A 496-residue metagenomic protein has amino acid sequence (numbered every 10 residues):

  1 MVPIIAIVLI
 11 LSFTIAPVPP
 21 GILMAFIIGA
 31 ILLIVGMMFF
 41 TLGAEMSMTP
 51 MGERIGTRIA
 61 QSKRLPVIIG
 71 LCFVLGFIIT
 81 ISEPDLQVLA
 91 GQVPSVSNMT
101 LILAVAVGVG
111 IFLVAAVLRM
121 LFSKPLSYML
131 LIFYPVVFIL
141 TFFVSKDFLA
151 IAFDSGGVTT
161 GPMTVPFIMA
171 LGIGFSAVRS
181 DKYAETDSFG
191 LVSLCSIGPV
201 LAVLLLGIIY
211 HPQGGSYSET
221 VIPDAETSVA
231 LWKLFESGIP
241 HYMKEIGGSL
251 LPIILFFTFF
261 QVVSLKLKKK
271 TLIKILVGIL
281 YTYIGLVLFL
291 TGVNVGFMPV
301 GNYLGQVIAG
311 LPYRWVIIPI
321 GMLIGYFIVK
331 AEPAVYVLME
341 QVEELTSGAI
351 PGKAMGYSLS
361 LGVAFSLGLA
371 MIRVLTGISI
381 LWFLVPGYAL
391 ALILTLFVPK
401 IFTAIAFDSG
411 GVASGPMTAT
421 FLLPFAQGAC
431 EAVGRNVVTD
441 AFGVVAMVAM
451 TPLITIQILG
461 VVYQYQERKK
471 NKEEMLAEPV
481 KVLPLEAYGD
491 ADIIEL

Functional and structural regions predicted by a protein language model:
M1, G52-P66, S180-A184, S188 (+6 more regions): Intrinsically disordered, low-complexity non-transmembrane regions of multi-pass membrane transporters
M1, M24-A30, R58-V67, L126-L131 (+3 more regions): Alpha-helical transmembrane segments and their helix-start/interface "positive-inside/aromatic belt" motifs in integral
V2-T14, G29-F39, L71-I78, G108-R119 (+10 more regions): Hydrophobic core segments of alpha-helical transmembrane domains in multi-pass membrane transport and ion-translocation
I10-M24, A44-G52, I78-V93, F112-S123 (+11 more regions): Transmembrane helix-loop junctions in multi-pass membrane proteins
V18-I28, A60, V93-I102, F122-K124 (+5 more regions): Interfacial loop-to-helix junctions that mark the boundaries of transmembrane helices in multi-pass membrane
L23-I28, I222-A334: Transmembrane helical segments that form the transport core of multi-pass membrane transport proteins
G56-R58, L65-V136, W315-T395: Helix-loop-helix junctions within the multi-pass membrane cores of secondary transporters/permeases
A116-I132, K146-D147, I151, R179-A225 (+4 more regions): Juxtamembrane and boundary regions of transmembrane helices in multi-pass small-molecule transporters and channels
